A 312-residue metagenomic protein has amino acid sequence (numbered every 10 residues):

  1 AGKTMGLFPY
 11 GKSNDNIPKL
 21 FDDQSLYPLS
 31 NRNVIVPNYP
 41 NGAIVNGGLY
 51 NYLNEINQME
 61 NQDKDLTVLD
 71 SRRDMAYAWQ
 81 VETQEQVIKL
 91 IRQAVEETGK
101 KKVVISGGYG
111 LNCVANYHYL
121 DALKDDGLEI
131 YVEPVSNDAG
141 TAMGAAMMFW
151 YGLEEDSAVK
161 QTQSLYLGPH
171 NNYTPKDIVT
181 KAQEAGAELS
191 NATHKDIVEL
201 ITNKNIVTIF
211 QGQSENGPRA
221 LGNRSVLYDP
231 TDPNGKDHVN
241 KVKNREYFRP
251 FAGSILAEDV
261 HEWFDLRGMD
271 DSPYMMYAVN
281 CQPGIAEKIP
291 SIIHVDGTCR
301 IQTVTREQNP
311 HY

Functional and structural regions predicted by a protein language model:
A1-N46, Y50, L66, N112 (+1 more regions): Flexible beta->alpha loop and helix N-cap segments adjacent to enzyme active/binding sites
G47-N61, Q80-R92: Structured alpha-helical segments in the cores of large, soluble enzyme domains
L53-A78, I293-R300: Gly-rich Lys/Arg/Thr-decorated short loops/hinges at beta-loop-alpha junctions or inter-strand turns that position
D74-A78, K101-K102, E129-N137: A short glycine/serine-rich beta->alpha loop
Y77-V103, H311-Y312: Phosphate/ATP-binding catalytic cores across multiple sugar-kinase/actin-like superfamilies, primarily ASKHA
E82, G110-N112: A general "terminal functional-core" signal
G99-G108, V207-T208: Short glycine-rich phosphate-binding loop at a beta-alpha junction
